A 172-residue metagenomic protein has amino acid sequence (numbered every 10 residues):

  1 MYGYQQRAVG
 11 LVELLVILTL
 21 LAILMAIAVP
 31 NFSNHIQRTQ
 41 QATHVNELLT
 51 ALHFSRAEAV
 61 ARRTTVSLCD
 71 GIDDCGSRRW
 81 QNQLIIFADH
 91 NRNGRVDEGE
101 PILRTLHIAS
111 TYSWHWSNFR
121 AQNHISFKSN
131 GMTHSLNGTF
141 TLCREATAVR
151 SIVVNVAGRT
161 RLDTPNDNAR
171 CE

Functional and structural regions predicted by a protein language model:
M1-F32: N-terminal single-pass transmembrane signal-anchor helix
Y2-G3, I27-A57, A61, T65-E172: N-terminal helix-rich module
